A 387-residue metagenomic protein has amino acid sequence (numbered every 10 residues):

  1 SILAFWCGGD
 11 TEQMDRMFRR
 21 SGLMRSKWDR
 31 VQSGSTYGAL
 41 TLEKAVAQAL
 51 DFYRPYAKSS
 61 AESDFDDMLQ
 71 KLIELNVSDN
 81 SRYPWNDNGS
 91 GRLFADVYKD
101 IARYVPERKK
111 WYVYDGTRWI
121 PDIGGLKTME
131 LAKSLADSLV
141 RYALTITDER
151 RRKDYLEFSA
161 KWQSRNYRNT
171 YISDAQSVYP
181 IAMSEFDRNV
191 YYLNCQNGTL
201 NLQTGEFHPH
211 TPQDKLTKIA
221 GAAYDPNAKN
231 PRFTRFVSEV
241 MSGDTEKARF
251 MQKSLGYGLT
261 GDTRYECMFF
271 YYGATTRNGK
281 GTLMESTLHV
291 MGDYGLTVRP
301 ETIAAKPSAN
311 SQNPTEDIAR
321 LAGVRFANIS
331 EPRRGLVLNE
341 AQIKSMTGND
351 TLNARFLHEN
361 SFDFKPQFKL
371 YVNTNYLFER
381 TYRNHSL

Functional and structural regions predicted by a protein language model:
S1-V77, R108-L144: Modules that initiate DNA replication and primer synthesis
D66-A222, N349, D363: Intein modules and their embedded homing endonuclease domains
P84-G91, S242, L336-N353: A short, contiguous, amphipathic alpha-helix enriched in charged residues
Y98-K127, R151-Y155, E185-D187, T199-G323: P-loop NTPase catalytic core of nucleic-acid-dependent motor ATPases
R188-N197, P366-R380: Catalytic nucleotidyl-transfer cores of nucleotide-processing enzymes
P300-P314, A341-S361: Substrate-gripping "pore-loop 1 plus following alpha2 helix"
D317-G323, R355-N373: AAA+/SF3 P-loop NTPase mechanochemical coupling elements
G323-N349, F362, R380-L387: Conserved AAA+/SF3 P-loop NTPase catalytic/coupling segment centered on the Walker-B
